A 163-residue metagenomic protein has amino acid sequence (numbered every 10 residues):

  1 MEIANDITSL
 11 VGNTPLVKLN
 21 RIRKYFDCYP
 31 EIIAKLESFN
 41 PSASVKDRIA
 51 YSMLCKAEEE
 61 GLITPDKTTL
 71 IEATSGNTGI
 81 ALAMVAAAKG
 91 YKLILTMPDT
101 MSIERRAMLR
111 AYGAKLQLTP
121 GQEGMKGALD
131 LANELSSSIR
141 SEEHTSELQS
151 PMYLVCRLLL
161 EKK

Functional and structural regions predicted by a protein language model:
M1-E142, S146: PLP-dependent amino-acid enzyme catalytic core
E147-K163: Positively charged, low-complexity/disordered segments
